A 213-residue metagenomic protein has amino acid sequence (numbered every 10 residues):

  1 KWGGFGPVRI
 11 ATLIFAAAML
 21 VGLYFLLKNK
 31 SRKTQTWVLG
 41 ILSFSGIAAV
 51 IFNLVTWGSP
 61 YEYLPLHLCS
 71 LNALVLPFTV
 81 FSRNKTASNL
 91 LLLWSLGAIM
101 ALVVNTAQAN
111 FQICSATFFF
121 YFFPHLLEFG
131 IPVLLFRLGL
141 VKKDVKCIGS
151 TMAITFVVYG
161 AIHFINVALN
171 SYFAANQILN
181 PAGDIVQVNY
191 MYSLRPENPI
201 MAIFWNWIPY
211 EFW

Functional and structural regions predicted by a protein language model:
K1-F52: Alpha-helical transmembrane segments and their cytosolic membrane-interface
K1-I14, G149-M152, F173-W213: Membrane-interface transmembrane-helix boundary segments in multi-pass integral membrane proteins
I10-A18, P65-V75, L91, V103 (+1 more regions): Membrane-embedded alpha-helical segments of multi-pass membrane proteins, especially the transmembrane helices
V21-F25, L76, L127-C147, G160: Alpha-helical transmembrane segments in multipass membrane proteins, preferentially the mid-helix core
L26-W37, F81-A87, L138-G149: Membrane-interface helix-boundary motifs at transmembrane edges
S31-V80: A glycine-rich, hydrophobic loop/mini-helix early in the fold
L42-N53, W94-A107, T155-F164: Aromatic-anchored segments of alpha-helical transmembrane domains
L54-Y63, F81-K85, T106-F120: Membrane-interface helix caps and helix-loop-helix hairpins in membrane proteins
